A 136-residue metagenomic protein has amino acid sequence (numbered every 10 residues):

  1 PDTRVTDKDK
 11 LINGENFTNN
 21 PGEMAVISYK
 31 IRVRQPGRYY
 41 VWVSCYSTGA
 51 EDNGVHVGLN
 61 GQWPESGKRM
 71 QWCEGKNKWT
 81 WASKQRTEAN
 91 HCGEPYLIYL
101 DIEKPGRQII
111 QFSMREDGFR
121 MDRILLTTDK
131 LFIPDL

Functional and structural regions predicted by a protein language model:
P1-L136: Extracytoplasmic
